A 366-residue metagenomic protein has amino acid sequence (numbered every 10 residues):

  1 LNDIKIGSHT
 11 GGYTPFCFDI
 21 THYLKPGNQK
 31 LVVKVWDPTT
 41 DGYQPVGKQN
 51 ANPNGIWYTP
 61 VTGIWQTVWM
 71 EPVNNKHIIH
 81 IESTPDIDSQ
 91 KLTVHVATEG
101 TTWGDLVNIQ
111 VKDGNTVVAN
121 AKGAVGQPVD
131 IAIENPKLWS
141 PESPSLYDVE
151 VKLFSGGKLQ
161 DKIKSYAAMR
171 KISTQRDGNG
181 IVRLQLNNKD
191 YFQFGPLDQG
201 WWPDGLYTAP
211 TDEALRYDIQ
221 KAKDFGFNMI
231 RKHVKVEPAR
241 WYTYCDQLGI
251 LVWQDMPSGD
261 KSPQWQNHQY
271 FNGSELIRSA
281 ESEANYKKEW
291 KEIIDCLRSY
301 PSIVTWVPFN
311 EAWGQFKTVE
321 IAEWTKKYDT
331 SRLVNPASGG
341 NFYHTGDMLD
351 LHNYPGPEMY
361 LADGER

Functional and structural regions predicted by a protein language model:
L1-Y244, L248-G249, V304-T305, W324-K327 (+1 more regions): Secreted/periplasmic carbohydrate-active enzymes, especially glycoside hydrolases
Q220, M229-R366: Substrate-binding/catalytic cleft of secreted carbohydrate-active enzymes, primarily glycoside hydrolases
